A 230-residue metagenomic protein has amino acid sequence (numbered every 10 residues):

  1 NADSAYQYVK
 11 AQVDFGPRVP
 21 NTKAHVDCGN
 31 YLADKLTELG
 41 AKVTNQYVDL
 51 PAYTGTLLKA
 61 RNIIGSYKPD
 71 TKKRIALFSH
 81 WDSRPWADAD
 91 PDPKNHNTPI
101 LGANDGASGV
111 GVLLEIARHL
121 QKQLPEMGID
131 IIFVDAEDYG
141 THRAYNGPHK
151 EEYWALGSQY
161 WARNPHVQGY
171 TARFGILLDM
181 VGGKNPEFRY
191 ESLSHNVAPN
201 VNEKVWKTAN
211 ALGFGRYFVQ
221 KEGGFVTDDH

Functional and structural regions predicted by a protein language model:
N1-A5, N21-G29, T56-L58, A103-V110 (+3 more regions): Solvent-exposed, acidic/flexible segments
S4-A11, D27, Y31-E38, S108-E115 (+6 more regions): Extracytoplasmic/secreted proteins, especially bacterial periplasmic and envelope-associated proteins
Y6-R18, H96, K184-F188: Acidic/histidine-rich, surface-exposed loop or edge segments in extracytoplasmic proteins
K10-D70: A non-catalytic alpha/beta surface segment that caps or lines the substrate-entry region of metallo-dependent hydrolase
V13-P20, L36-G40, Y67, P85 (+7 more regions): Sec/Tat-exported extracytoplasmic proteins
R18-P20, D49-A52, D70-T71, W81-P85 (+3 more regions): Solvent-exposed loop/turn segments at secondary-structure junctions within structured extracellular/periplasmic domains
L57, F174, V181-H230: Active-site-adjacent substrate-binding region of metalloamidase/peptidase-like peptide-processing proteins
N97-N200: Acidic/histidine-rich catalytic neighborhood of metal-dependent amide-processing enzymes
